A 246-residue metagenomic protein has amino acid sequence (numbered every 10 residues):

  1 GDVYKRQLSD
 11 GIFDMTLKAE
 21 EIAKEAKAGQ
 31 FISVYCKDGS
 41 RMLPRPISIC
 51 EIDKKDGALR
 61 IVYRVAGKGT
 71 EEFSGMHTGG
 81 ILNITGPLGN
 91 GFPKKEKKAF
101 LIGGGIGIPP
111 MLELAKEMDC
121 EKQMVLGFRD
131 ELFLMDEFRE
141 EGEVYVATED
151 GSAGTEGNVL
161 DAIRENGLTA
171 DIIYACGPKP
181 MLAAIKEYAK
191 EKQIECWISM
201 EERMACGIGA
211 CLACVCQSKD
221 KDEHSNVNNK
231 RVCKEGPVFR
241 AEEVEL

Functional and structural regions predicted by a protein language model:
D2-T78: Ferredoxin-reductase
K68-R203: FNR/FR-type flavoprotein reductase catalytic core
P110, K179, E202-P237: Local cysteine-cluster metal-coordination motifs and their immediate loop/turn environment, predominantly Fe-S cluster
Y188, I208-G209, P237-L246: Nucleotide-activated chemistry modules centered on ATP-dependent adenylation/adenylyltransferase
